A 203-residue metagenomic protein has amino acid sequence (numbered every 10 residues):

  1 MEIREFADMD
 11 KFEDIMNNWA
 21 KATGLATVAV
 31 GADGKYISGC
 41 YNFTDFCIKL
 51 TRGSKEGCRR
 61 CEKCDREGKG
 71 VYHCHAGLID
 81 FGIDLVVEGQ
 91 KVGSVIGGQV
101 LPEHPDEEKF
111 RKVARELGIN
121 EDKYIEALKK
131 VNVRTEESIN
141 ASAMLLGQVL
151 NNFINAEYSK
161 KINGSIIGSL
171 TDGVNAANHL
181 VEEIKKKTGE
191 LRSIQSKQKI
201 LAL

Functional and structural regions predicted by a protein language model:
M1-G77: Structured interaction and signal-relay segments at domain junctions
K11, R59-R60, K109, K123 (+2 more regions): Exposed alpha-helical structural elements
E62-R115, K130-L145, V149-F153: Sensory/regulatory domains in signal-transduction proteins
R115-E126: A short, charged helix-loop
K130-L203: Signal-transducing coiled-coil/dimerization helices and immediately adjacent hinge/linker segments that couple sensory
